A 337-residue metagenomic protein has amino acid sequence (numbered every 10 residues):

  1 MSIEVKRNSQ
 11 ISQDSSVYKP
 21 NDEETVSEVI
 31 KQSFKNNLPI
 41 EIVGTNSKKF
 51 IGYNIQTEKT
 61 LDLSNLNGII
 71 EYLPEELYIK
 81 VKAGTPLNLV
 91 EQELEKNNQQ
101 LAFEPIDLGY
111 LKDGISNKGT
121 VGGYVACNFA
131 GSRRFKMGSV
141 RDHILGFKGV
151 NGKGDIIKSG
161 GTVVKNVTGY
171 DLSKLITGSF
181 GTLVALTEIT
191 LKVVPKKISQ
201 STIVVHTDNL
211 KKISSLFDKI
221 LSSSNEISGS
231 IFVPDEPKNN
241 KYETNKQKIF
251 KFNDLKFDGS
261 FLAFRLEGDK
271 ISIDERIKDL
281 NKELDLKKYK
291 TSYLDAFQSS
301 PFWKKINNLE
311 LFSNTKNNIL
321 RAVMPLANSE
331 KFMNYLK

Functional and structural regions predicted by a protein language model:
S2-V17: Generic N-terminal amphipathic, Lys/Arg-enriched alpha-helix
Q13-I106: Glycine-rich N-terminal segment of FAD-binding domains in flavoprotein oxidoreductases, spanning the beta-loop-helix
T25-E28, L89, L210-S215, K270-D279 (+1 more regions): Short, conserved charged micro-motifs
V29-Q32, N36, E93, L216-S223 (+2 more regions): Generic non-transmembrane alpha-helical segments
K49-G68, V81, R133-K153, A185-E188 (+1 more regions): Structural signature of FAD isoalloxazine-binding scaffolds in flavoprotein oxidoreductases
A83-K158: A generic, well-ordered mixed alpha/beta core segment in the N-terminal half of proteins
A126, L145-K316: C-terminal substrate-binding/cap subdomain adjacent to the FAD-binding core in PCMH-type and related FAD-linked
K305-K337: Substrate-recognition/cap regions that form aromatic- and gly/pro-loop-enriched pockets for small-molecule ligands
